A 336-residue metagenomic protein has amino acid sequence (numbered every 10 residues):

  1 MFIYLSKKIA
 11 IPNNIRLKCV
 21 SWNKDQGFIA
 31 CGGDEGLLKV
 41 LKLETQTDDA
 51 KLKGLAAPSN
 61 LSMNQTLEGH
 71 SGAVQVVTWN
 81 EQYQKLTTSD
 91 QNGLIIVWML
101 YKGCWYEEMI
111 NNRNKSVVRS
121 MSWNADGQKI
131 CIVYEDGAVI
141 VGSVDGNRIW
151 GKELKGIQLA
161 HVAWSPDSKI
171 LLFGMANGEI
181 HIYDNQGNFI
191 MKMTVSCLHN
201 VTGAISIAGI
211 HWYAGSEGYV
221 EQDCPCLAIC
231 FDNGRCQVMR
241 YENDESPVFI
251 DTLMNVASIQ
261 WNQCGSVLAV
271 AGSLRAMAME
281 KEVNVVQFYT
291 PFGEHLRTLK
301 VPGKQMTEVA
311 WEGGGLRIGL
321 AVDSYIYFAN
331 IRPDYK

Functional and structural regions predicted by a protein language model:
M1-S6, V40-N64, N92-I110, K115 (+5 more regions): Per-blade loop-tip surfaces of WD-repeat and WD-like beta-propellers in eukaryotic adaptors/scaffolds
I11-G36: Beta-strand-rich domains and repeat architectures in extracellular enzymes and scaffolds, especially beta-propellers
P12, S59, T66-G69, N112-R113 (+7 more regions): WD40 beta-propeller blade-start loop/N-cap
N14-W22, G72-W79, K115-W123, I157-W164 (+3 more regions): Canonical WD40 repeat/beta-propeller blade segments in eukaryotic WD-repeat proteins
D25-G27, Q82-Q84, D126-Q128, D167-K169 (+3 more regions): Short coil/turn segments that connect the beta-strands within blades of beta-propeller domains
G32-E35, S89-N92, V133-D136, G174-N177 (+4 more regions): Conserved strand-to-loop turn within each blade of WD40 beta-propeller repeats
C264-G272, A278-G313: Ankyrin-repeat and related helical/solenoid repeat scaffolds used for protein-protein interactions
A310-Y335: Blade-level signature of beta-propeller repeat domains, shared across WD40, Kelch, NHL, RCC1 and BNR/Asp-box propellers
